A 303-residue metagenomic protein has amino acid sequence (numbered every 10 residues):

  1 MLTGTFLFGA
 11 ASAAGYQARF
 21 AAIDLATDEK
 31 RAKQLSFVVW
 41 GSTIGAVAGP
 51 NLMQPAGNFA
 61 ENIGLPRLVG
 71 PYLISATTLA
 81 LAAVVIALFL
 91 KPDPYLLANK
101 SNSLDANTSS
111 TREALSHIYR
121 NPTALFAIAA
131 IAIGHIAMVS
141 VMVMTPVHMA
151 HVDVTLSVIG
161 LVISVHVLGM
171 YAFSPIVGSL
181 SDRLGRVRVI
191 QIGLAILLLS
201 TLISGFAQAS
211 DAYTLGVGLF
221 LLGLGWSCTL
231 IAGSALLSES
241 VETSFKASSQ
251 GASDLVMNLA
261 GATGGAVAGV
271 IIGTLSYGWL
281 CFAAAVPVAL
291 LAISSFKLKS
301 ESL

Functional and structural regions predicted by a protein language model:
G4-G41: Cytoplasmic helix-loop-helix junction between adjacent transmembrane helices in 12-TM secondary transporters
K33-M53, V256-G264: Glycine-rich segments within core transmembrane alpha-helices of 12-TM secondary carriers
M53-Q54, A76-K100, S294-K299: C-terminal membrane-cytosol helix-exit motif in multi-pass small-molecule transporters
P55-T77, V270-V288: A membrane-interface helix-boundary motif in multi-pass transporters
G57, A172-R186, I272: Helix-to-loop junctions at the C-terminal end of transmembrane segments in multipass secondary transporters
K91-I128: Juxtamembrane intracellular "pre-TM" segments in multi-pass secondary transporters
I196-A209: C-terminal ends and interior cores of transmembrane alpha-helices in multi-pass membrane transporters/permeases
S244-L275: A late C-terminal transmembrane helix in Major Facilitator Superfamily
